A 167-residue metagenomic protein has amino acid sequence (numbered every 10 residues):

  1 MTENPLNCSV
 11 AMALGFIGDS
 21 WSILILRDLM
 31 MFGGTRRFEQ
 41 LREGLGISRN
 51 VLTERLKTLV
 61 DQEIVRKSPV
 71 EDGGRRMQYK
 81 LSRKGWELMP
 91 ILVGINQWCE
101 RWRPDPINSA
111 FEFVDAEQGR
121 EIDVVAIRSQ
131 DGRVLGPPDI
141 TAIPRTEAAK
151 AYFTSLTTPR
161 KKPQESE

Functional and structural regions predicted by a protein language model:
M1-I17, T157-T158, K162-E167: N-terminal leader segment of winged-helix/HTH proteins
C8-S48: N-terminal helix-turn-helix DNA-binding core of bacterial DNA-binding proteins
A13, Q62, I91-W102: Alpha-helical linker/hinge and terminal dimerization helices associated with HTH transcriptional regulators
G18, E71-L92: Basic, amphipathic "hinge/linker" alpha-helix immediately C-terminal to the N-terminal HTH DNA-binding motif
R42-V70: Canonical helix-turn-helix DNA-binding module
Q97-E167: C-terminal regulatory/oligomerization modules of transcriptional regulators
